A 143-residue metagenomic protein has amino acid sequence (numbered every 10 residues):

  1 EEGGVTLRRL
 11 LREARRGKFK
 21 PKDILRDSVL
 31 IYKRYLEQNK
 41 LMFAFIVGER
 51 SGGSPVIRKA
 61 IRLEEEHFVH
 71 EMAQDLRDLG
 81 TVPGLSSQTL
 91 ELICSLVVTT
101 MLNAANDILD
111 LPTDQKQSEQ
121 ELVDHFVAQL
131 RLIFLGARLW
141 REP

Functional and structural regions predicted by a protein language model:
E2-R9, Y35, P55-T81, E91-N106 (+1 more regions): Amphipathic alpha-helical packing segments from all-alpha helical-bundle domains
R9-Q38, S87, I93-V97, V123: Hydrophobic alpha-helical connector segments
N39, F43-A44, M72: Short, structured loop/turn "capping" segments at alpha-beta junctions
A44-V47, L85, Q117, E142: Short, hydrophobic secondary-structure boundary micro-motifs
G48-G53: Short helix-capping/turn signature of helix-turn-helix
V82, L111-Q115: Transmembrane helix-loop junctions in multipass membrane proteins, especially transporters and channels
A137-P143: C-terminal effector-binding regulatory domain of bacterial HTH transcription factors
